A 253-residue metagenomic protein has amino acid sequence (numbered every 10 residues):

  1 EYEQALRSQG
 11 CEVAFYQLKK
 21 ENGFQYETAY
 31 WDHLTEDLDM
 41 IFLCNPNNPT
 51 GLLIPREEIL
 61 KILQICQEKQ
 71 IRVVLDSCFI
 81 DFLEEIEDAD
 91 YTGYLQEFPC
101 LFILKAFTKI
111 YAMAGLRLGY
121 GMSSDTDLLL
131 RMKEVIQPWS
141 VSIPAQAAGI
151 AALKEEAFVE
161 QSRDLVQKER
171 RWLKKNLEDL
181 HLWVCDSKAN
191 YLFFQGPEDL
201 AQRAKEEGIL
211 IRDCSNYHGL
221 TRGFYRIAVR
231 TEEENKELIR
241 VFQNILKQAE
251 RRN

Functional and structural regions predicted by a protein language model:
E1-C11, W139: Substrate-binding/gating loop at the entrance of the active-site cleft, primarily in PLP-dependent aminotransferase-like
Q9, E68-K69, F98, L180 (+1 more regions): Helix C-cap/helix->beta junction micro-motif
A14, L18-L83: Active-site phosphate-binding strand-loop segment of PLP-dependent enzymes
K20, Q167, N176-G208: Conserved PLP-binding catalytic core of the aspartate aminotransferase-like
E57, E206, N216-N253: PLP-dependent enzyme catalytic core of the Aspartate aminotransferase-like
C100-W183: PLP-dependent aminotransferase class I/II
